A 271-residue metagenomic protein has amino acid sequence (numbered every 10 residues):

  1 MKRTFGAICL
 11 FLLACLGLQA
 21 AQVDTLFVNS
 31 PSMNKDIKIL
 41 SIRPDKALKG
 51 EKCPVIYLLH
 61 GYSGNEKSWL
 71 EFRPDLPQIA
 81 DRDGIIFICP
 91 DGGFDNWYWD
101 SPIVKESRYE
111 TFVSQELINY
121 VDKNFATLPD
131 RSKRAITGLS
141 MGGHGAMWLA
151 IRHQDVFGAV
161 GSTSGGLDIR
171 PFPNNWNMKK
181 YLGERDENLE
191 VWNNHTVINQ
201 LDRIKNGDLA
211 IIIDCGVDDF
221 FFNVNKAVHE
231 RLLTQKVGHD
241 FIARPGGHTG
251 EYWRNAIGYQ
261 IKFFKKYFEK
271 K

Functional and structural regions predicted by a protein language model:
M1-T4: Positively charged n-region of N-terminal signal peptides that target proteins for export
G6-A7, A47: General helical structural elements
A7-G17: Bacterial N-terminal signal peptides
A21-K271: Non-catalytic cap/lid and distal C-terminal segments of serine-dependent acyl enzymes
